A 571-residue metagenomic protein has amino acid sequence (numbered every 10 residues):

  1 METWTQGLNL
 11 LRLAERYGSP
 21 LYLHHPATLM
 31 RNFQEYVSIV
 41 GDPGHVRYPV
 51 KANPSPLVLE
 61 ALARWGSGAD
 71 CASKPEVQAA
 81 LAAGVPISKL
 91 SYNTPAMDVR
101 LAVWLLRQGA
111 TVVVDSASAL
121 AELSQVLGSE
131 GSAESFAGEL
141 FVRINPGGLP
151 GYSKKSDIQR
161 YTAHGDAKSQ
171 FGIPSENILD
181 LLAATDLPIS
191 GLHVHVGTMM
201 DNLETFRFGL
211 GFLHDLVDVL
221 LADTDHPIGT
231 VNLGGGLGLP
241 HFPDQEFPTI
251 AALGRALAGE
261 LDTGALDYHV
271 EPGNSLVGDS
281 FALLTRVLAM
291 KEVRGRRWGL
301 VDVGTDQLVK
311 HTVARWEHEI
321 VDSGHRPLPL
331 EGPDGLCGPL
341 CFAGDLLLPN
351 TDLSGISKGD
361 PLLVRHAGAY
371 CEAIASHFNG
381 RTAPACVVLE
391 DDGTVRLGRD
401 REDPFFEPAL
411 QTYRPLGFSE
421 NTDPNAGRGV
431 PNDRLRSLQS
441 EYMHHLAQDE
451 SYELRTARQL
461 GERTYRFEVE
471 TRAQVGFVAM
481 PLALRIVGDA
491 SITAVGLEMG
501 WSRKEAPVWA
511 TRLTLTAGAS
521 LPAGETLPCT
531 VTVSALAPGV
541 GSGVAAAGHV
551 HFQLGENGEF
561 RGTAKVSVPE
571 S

Functional and structural regions predicted by a protein language model:
M1-E139, L187-P188, A222, D392-F418: A charged N-terminal "starter" segment
L29, K51, S73, L105 (+6 more regions): Conserved, mostly hydrophobic/aromatic
H45-R47, G68, I87-S91, T111 (+7 more regions): Structural preference for beta-strand elements that scaffold enzyme active sites
G147-V293, L353-I356, N379-R381: Active-site loop/helix belt of alpha/beta enzymes
A265-F418: Charged (often Lys/Glu-rich) extended helix/loop segments that serve as interaction or gating elements
F418-V478, A545, S571: Non-catalytic linker/capping segments at the edges of enzyme domains
E420-L435, T532-S571: HotDog/MaoC-like acyl-thioester-processing domains
T493-L536: Hydrophobic beta-strand-centered segment that forms part of the acyl-chain substrate-binding groove
